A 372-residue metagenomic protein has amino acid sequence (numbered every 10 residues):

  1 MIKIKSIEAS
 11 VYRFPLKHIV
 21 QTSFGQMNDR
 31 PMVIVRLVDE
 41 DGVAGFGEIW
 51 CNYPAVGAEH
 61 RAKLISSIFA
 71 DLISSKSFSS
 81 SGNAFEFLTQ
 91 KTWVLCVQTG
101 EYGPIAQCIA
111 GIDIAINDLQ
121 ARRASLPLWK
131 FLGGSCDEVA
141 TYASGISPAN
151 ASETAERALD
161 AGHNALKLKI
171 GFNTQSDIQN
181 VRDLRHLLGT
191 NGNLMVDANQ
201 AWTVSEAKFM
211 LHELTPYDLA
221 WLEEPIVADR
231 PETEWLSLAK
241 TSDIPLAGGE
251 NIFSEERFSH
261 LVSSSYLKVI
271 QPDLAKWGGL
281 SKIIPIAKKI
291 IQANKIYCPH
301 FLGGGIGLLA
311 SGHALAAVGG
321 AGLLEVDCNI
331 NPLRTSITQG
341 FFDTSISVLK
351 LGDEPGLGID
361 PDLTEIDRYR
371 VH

Functional and structural regions predicted by a protein language model:
M1-F46, W50-P54, N331-T335: Structured beta-strand/loop patches that form or line metal/cofactor-binding pockets in enzymes
I2-I7, Y12-F14, L302-H372: Flexible C-terminal active-site loop/helix
I4, V35, G42, I112 (+8 more regions): Conserved, mostly hydrophobic/aromatic
S6, V38-R123: Metal- or metallocofactor-binding catalytic centers and their adjacent structured scaffolds across diverse enzyme
V56-R61, S259-S263, K282-P285, G307-A317 (+1 more regions): Histidine/acidic-residue-rich catalytic or RNA/ligand-binding cores of hydrolases and nuclease-related proteins
R122-I146, N180, G189: N-terminal small/glycine-rich loop or linker at the start of catalytic domains across soluble metabolic enzymes
L168-L308, T344: Catalytic core of soluble alpha/beta enzymes
